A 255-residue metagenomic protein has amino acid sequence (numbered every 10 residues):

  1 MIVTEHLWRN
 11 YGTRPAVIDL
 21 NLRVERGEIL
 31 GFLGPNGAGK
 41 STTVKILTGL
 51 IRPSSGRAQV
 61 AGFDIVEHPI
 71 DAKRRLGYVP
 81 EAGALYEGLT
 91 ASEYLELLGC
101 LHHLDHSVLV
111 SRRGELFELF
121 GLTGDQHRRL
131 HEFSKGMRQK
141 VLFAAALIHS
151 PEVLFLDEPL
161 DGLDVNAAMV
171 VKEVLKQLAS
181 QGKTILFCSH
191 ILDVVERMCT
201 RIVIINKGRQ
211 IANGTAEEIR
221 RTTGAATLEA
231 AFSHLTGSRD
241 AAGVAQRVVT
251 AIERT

Functional and structural regions predicted by a protein language model:
E96, C100, S107-D125: Conserved ABC ATPase "signature" region
F143: Hydrophobic anchor residue at the start of the ABC signature
L154-E158: Catalytic Walker B motif of ABC-type/P-loop ATPase nucleotide-binding domains
V195-E196: A short, surface-exposed alpha-helical micro-motif characterized by mixed small hydrophobic and charged/polar residues
N213-G214: ABC ATPase "signature
